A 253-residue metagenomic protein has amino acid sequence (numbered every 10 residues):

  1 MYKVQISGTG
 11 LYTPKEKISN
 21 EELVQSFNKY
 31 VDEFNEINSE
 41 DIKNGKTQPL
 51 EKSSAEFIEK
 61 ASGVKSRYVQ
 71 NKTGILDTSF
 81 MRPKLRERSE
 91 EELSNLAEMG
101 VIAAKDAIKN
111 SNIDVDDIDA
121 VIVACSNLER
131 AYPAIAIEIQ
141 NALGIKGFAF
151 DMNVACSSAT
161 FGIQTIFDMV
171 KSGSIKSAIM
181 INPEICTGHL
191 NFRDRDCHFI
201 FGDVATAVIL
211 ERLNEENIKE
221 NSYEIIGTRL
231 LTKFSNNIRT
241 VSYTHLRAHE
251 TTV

Functional and structural regions predicted by a protein language model:
M1-T47, T160-L231: Conserved beta-strand-centric core segments of catalytic alpha/beta enzyme folds
T13-L93: N-terminal glycine-rich anion-binding loop in soluble enzyme alpha/beta folds
K52, A97, V101, P133-I137: Short, surface-exposed alpha-helical segments at coil->helix boundaries
S62-V69, T73-F80, E91-S94, C125-S177: Conserved catalytic cysteine-centered active-site region of acyl-thioester-dependent Claisen-condensing enzymes
G100-A107, G162-I166: Buried hydrophobic packing segments
A103-I118: Phosphate/pyrophosphate-binding loops at sites that engage ATP/ADP/AMP, CoA/4′-phosphopantetheine, polyphosphate
T240-Y243: Short, compositionally biased segments
H245-A248, T252-V253: Single conserved hydrophobic/aromatic residue that forms the stacking wall/gate of nucleotide- or nucleobase-binding
